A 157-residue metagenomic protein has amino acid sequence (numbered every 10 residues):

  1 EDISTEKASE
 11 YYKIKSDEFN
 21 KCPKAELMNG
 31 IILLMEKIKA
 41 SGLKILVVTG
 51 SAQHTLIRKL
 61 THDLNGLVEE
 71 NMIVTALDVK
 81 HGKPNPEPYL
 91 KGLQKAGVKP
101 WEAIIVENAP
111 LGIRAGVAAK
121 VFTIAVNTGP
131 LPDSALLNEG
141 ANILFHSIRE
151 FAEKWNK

Functional and structural regions predicted by a protein language model:
E1-F19, N29, K37: A metal-dependent, Asp-based hydrolase signature
D2, G42-L43, G97: Residue-level recognition of short, well-ordered coil/turn positions that link secondary-structure elements
T5, S9, A25, G50 (+2 more regions): Non-catalytic, surface-exposed connector residues within folded enzymatic/regulatory domains
Y11-S16, K44-A52, L90, P110-L111: Short, mixed-charge, low-aromatic patches
N20-V47: Short, acidic loop-to-helix structural element flanking the phosphoryl-transfer center in phosphate-processing enzymes
I32, E36, A52-K157: Asp-based, Mg2+/Mn2+-dependent phosphohydrolase catalytic module
